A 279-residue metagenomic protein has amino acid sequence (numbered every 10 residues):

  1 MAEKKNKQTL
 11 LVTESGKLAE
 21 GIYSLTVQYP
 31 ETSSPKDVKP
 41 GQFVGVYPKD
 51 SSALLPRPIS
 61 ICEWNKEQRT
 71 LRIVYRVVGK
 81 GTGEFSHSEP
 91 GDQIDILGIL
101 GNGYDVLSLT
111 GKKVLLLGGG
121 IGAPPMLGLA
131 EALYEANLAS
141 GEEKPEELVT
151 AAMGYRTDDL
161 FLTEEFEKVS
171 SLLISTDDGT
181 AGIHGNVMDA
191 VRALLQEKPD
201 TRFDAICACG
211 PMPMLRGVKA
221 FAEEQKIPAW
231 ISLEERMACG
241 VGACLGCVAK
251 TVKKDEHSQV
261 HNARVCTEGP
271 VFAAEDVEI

Functional and structural regions predicted by a protein language model:
A2-P90: Ferredoxin-reductase
E14, E63, I174-T176, I231 (+1 more regions): Structural signal for conserved beta-strand scaffold positions within catalytic alpha/beta enzyme cores
E67-R69, G141-E143, P199, K254-Q259: Short, solvent-exposed loop/turn segments that connect beta-strands within catalytic domains and beta-strand-rich
K80-E234: FNR/FR-type flavoprotein reductase catalytic core
M212, E235-P270: Local cysteine-cluster metal-coordination motifs and their immediate loop/turn environment, predominantly Fe-S cluster
